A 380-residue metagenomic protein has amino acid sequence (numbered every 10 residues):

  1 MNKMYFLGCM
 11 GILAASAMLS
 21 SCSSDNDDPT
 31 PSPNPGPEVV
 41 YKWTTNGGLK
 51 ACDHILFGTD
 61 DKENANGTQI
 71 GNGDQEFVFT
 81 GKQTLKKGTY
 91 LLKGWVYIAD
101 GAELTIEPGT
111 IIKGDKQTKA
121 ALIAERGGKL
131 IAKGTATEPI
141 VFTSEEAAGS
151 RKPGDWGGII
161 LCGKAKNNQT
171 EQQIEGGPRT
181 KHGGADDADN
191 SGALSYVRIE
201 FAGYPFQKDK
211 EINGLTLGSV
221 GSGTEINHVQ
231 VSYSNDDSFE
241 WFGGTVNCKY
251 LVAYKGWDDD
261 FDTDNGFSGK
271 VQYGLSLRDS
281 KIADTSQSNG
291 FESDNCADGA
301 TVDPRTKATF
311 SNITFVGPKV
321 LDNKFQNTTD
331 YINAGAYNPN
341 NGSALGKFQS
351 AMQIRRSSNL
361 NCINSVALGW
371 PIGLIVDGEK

Functional and structural regions predicted by a protein language model:
M1, A15-S16, V40, D53: Intrinsically disordered, low-complexity regions
M1-C9: Bacterial N-terminal signal peptides that target proteins for export
A17-S21: C-terminal motif of bacterial Sec signal peptides marking the signal peptidase cleavage site
S23-K380: Beta-strand/loop edge motif enriched in small/polar residues
